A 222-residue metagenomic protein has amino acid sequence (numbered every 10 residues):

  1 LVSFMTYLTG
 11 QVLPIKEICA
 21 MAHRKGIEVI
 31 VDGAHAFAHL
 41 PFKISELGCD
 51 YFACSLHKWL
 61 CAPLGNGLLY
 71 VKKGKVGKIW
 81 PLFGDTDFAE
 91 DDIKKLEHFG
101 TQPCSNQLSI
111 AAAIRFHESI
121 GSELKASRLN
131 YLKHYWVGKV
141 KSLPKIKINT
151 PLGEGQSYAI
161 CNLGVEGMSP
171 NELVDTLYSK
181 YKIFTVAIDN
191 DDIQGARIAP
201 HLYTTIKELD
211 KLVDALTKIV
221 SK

Functional and structural regions predicted by a protein language model:
L1-K222: Pyridoxal 5′-phosphate
